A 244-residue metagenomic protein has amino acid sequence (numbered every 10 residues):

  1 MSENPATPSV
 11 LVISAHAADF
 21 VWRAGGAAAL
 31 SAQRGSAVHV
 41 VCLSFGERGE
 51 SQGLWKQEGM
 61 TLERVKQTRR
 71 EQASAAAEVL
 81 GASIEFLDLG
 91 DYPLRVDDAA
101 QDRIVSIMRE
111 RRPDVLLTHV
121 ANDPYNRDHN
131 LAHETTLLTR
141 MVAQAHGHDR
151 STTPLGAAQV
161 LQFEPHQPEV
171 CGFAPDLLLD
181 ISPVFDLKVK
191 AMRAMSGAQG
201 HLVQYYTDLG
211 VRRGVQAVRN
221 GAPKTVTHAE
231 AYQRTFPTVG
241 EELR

Functional and structural regions predicted by a protein language model:
M1-I13, R34, S83, P93-R244: Metal-dependent de-N-acetylase/amidase catalytic core
M1-R111, E241-E242: Active-site rim/loop-helix segments in enzyme catalytic domains that contact anionic ligands
